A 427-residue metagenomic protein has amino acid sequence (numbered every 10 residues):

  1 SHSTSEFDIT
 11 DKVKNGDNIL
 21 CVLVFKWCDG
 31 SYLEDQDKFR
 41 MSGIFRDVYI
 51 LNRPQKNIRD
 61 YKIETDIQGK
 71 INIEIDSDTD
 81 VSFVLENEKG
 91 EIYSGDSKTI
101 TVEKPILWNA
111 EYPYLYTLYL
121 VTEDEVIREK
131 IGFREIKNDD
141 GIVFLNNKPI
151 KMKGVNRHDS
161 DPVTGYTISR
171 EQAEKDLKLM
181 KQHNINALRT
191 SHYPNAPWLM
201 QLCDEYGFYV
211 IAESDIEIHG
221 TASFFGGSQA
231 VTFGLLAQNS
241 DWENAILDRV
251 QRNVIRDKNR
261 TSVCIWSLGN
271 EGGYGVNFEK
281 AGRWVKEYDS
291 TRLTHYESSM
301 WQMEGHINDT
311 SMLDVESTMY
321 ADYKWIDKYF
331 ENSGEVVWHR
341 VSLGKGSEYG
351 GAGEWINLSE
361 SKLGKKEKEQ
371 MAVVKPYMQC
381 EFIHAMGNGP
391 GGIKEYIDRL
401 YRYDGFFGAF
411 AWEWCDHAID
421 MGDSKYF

Functional and structural regions predicted by a protein language model:
S1-V210, R249, C264-I265, A281-E287 (+4 more regions): Secreted/periplasmic carbohydrate-active enzymes, especially glycoside hydrolases
E74, L177-M180, A187-F427: Substrate-binding/catalytic cleft of secreted carbohydrate-active enzymes, primarily glycoside hydrolases
